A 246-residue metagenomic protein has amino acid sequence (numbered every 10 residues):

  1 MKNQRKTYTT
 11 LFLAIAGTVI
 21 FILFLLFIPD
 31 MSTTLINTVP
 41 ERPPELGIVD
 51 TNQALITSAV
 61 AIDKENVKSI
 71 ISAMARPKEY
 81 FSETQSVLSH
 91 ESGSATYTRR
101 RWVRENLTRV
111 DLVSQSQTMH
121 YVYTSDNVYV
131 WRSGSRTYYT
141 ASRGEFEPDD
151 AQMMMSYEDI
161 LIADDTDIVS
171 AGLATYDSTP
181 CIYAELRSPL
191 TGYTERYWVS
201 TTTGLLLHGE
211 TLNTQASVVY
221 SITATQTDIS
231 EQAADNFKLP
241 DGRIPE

Functional and structural regions predicted by a protein language model:
K2-L107, D241-E246: N-terminal leader/targeting segments and the immediate start of mature chains
F24, L35, I56-S69, R76 (+4 more regions): Flexible, processing/modification-adjacent segments and terminal tails in exported/periplasmic/extracellular proteins
R76-Q85, V103-D111, D177-E185, T203-G209: Short, hydrophobic/aromatic-rich segments at coil-to-beta transitions
G93-A95, Q115-Q117, T191, G204 (+2 more regions): Residue-level signal for glycine
T98-Q152, H208, N213-T223: An acidic-aromatic
A174, V199-S200: Hydrophobic alpha-helical segments, especially N-terminal targeting/anchoring helices
Y197-W198, I222: A residue-level detector for well-ordered beta-strand positions
E210-F237, R243: Acidic, serine/threonine-rich low-complexity disordered tracts
